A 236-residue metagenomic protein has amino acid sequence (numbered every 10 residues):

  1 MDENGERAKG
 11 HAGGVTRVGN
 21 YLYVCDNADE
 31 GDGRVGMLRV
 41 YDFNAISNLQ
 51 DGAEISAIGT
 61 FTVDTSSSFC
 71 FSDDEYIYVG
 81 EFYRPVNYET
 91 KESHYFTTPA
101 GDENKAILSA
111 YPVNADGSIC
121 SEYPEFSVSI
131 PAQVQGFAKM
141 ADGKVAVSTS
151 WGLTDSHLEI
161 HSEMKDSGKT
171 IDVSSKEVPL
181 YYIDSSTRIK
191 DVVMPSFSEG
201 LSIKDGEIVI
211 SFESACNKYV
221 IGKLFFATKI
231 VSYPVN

Functional and structural regions predicted by a protein language model:
M1-N20: Blade-loop segments of beta-propeller domains
D2-R7, I58-V63, E125-I130, I189-V193: Surface loop/turn motifs at the tips and blade-to-blade linkers of beta-strand repeat domains
E3-K9, N44-D73: Asp-box/WD-like beta-propeller blade repeats and closely related beta-sheet repeat scaffolds
G14, S67-F69, V134-G136, S198-G200 (+3 more regions): Conserved beta-strand position repeated once per blade in WD40 beta-propeller domains
G19-Y21, D74-Y76, A141-K144, D205-E207: Short coil/turn segments that connect the beta-strands within blades of beta-propeller domains
C25-A28, G80-Y83, S148-S150, S211-S214: Recurrent small/Gly-Pro-centered beta-turn motifs in extracellular repeat architectures
E30-F43, P85-P112, L153-T170, C216-P234: Structural motif
F126-D191, F197-E199: Loop/turn-rich, solvent-exposed surfaces of beta-rich toroidal or solenoidal domains
